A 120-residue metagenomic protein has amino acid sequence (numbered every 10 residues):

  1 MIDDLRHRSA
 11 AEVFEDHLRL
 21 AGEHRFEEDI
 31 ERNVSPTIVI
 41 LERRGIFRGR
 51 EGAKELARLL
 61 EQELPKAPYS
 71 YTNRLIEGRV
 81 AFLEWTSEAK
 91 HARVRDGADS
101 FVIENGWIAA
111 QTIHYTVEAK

Functional and structural regions predicted by a protein language model:
M1-E28, R32: Short, low-complexity N-terminal intrinsically disordered segments enriched in polar/charged residues
M1-L5, G22, L41, K54-K120: A beta-strand edge to alpha-helix "cap/lid" segment located at domain peripheries
R32-N33, E63: Conserved catalytic core of Hanks-type protein kinase domains
S35-P36, K66: Short, well-ordered coil loops that connect the C-terminus of an alpha-helix to the N-terminus of a beta-strand
T37-R48: A short gly/proline-enriched turn/hairpin at secondary-structure junctions
F47-R50, H91: Loop/helix-junction capping segments adjacent to catalytic residues or to phosphate/diphosphate-binding pockets
